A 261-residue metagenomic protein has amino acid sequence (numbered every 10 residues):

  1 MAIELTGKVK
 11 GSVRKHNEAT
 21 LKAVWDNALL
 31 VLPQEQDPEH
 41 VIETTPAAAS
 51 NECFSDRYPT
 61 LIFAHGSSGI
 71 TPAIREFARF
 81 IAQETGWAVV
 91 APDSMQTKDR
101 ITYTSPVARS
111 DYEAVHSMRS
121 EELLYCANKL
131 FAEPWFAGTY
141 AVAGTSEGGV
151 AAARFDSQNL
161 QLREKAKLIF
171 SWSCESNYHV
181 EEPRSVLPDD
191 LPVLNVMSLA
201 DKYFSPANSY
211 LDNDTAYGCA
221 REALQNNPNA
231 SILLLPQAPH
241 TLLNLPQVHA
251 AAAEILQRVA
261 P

Functional and structural regions predicted by a protein language model:
K22-W135: Serine-hydrolase catalytic machinery in alpha/beta-hydrolase-like enzymes
R57-T60, T85-W87, A137-T139, L162-A166 (+1 more regions): Loop/turn elements at helix/coil->beta-strand transitions in domains of secreted/extracellular proteins
F63-A64, A143, L194-S198: Short hydrophobic segments within beta-strands
S68, S94-K98, C174, D201 (+1 more regions): Alpha/beta-hydrolase active-site loop signature
S68-P72, S173-H179, T241-N244: Acidic-and-aromatic substrate-binding clefts and catalytic sites of carbohydrate-active enzymes
N128-L187: Primarily recognizes the serine-hydrolase "nucleophile elbow" in alpha/beta-hydrolase and SGNH/GDSL folds
A166-S231: The feature captures the conserved acid-bearing segment of alpha/beta-hydrolase catalytic domains
N226-P261: C-terminal catalytic histidine-bearing segment of alpha/beta-hydrolase fold enzymes
